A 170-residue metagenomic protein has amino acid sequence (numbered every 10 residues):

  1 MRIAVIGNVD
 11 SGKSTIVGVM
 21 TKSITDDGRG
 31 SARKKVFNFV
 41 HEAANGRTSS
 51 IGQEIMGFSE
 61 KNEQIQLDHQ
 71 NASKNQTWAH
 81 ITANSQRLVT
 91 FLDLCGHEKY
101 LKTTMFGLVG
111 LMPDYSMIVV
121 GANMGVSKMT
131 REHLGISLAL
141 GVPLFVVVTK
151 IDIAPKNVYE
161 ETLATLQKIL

Functional and structural regions predicted by a protein language model:
M1-K99, L111: P-loop NTPase switch module centered on the Walker A-proximal segment
V9, S14-V19, S23, L144 (+1 more regions): Conserved glycine-bearing catalytic or ligand-binding loops at nucleotide- and phosphate-handling centers of large
I51, A72-N75, K99-K102, F106 (+3 more regions): Short, contiguous clusters of charged residues that form electrostatic/catalytic patches at enzyme active sites, used
E60-Q66, S137-V146, A164-L170: A broadly tuned preference for mixed-charge, low-complexity surface segments
W78-I81, G107, G135-I136: Beta-strand elements of modular eukaryotic interaction domains
Q86-T90, L94-L101, G110-L134, A139-E161: Conserved Switch II/interswitch segment of TRAFAC-class P-loop GTPases
